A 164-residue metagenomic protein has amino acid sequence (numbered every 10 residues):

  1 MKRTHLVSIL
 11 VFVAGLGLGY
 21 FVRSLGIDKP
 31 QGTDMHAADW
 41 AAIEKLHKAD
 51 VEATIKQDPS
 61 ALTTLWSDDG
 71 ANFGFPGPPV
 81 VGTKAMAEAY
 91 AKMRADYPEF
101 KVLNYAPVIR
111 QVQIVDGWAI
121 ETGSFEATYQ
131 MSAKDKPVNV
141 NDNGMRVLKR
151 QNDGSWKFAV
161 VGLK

Functional and structural regions predicted by a protein language model:
M1-V11: N-terminal Sec-pathway targeting helices
H5, P107-V115, V160-K164: Glycine-rich beta-strand-turn "strand-cap" elements at beta-sheet edges
F12-D68: Short, low-complexity N-terminal intrinsically disordered segments enriched in polar/charged residues
R23-L25, N141-K164: Short beta-strand edge/turn micro-motifs at domain boundaries
A37-A42, P59-I114, S124-E126, V138-V140: A solvent-exposed, acidic/Ser-Thr-rich amphipathic alpha-helical stretch
H47-D50, N72, P107, E121 (+2 more regions): Polar/charged side chains located within well-ordered beta-strands of beta-rich proteins
G117-N152: Exposed beta-sheet edge and beta->alpha loop/turn motif
